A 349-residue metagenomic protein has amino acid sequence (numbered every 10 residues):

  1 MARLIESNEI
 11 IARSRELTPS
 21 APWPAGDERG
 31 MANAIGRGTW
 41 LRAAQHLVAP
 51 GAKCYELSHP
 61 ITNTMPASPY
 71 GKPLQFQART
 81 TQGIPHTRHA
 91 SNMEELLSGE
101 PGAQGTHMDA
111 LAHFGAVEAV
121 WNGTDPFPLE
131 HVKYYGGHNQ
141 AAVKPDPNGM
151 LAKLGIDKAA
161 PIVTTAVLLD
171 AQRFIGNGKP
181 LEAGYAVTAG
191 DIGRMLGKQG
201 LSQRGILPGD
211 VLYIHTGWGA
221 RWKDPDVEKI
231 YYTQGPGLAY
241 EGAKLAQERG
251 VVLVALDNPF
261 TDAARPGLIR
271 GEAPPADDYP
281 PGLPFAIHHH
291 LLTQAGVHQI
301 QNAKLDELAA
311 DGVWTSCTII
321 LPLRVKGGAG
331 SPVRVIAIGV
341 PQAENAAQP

Functional and structural regions predicted by a protein language model:
A2-P349: Active-/binding-site microenvironments in catalytic and ligand-binding cores
